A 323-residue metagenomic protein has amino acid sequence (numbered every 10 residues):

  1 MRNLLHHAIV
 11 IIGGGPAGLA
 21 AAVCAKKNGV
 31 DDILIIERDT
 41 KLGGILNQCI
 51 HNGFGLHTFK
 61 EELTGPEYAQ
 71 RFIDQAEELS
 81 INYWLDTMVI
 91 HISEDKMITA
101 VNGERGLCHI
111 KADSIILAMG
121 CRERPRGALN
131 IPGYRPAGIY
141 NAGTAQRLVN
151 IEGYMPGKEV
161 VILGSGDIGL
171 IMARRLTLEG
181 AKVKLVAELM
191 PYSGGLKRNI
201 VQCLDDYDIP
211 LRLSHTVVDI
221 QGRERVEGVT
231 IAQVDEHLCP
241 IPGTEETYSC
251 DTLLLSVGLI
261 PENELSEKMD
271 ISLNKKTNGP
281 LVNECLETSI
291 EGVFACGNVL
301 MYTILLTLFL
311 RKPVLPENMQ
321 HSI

Functional and structural regions predicted by a protein language model:
M1-I323: Residues forming the flavin
